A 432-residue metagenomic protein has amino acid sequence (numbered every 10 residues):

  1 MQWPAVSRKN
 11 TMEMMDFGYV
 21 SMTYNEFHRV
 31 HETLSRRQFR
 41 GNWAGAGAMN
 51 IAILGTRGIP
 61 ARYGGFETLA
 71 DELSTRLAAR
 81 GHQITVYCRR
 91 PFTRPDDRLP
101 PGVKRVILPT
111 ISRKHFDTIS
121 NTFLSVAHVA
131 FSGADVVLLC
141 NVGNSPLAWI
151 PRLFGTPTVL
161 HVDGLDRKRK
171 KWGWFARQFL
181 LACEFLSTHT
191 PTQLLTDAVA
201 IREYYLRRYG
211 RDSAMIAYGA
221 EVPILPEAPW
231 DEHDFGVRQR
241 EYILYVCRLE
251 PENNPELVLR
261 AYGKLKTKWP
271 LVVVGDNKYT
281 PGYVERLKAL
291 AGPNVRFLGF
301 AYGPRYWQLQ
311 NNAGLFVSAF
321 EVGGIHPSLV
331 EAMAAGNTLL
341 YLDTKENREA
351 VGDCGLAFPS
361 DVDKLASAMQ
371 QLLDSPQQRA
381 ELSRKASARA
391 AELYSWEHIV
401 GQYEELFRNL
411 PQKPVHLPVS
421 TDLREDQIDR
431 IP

Functional and structural regions predicted by a protein language model:
A52, D234-K266, V272: Conserved donor-binding/catalytic core segment of Leloir-type glycosyltransferases
D117-A130, A134-D163, G324: An aromatic- and histidine-rich active-site surface loop
S120, P157, R167-T190, P226-P229: Nucleotide-sugar donor phosphate/pyrophosphate-binding loop at the beta->alpha transition of glycosyltransferases
A127-A130, L153, A176-L194, E203: Membrane-proximal helix-turn-helix segments that form the acceptor-binding/catalytic region of lipid-linked
V284-W307: Nucleotide-activated donor-binding/catalytic signature segment of Leloir-type glycosyltransferases, i.e., the conserved
E321: Aromatic "clamp/platform" in nucleotide-sugar-dependent glycosyltransferases that forms part of the donor/acceptor
A334, T338-Y341: Short hydrophobic beta-strand element within catalytic cores of glycosyltransferases and related nucleotide-activated
G355-D363, Q371-Q377: Conserved acidic donor-binding segment of nucleotide-sugar-dependent glycosyltransferases
